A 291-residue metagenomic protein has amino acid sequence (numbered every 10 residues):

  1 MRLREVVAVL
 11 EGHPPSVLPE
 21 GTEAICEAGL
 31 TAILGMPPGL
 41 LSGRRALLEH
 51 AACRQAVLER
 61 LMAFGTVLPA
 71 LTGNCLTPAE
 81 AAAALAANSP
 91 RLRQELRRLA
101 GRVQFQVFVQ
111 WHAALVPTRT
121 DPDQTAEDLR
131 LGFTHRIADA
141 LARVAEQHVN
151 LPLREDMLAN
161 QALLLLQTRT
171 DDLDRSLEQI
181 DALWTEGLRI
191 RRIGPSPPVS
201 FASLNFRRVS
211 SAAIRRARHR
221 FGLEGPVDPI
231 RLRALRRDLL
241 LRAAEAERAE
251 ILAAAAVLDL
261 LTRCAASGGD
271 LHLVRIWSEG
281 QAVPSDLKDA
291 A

Functional and structural regions predicted by a protein language model:
M1-P117, G268-A290: Charge-rich, low-complexity segments
S42, R102-N150: Surface-exposed, low-hydrophobicity interaction/linker segments
R54-E59, G65-L68, R136-L153: Short amphipathic beta-strand starts and helix->beta connectors
A114, R191-F206: Short proline/glycine- and acidic-rich turn/helix-capping motifs at secondary-structure junctions
R154-A159: Short Gly/Ser/Thr- and Asp/Glu-enriched loop/turn motifs at secondary-structure junctions
L164-T170: Helix N-cap motif at beta-to-alpha junctions
L173-D181: Short amphipathic alpha-helices in soluble, non-transmembrane regions that often serve as interface/regulatory elements
S203-A291: N-terminal J-domain/J-like co-chaperone modules of DnaJ/Hsp40 proteins
